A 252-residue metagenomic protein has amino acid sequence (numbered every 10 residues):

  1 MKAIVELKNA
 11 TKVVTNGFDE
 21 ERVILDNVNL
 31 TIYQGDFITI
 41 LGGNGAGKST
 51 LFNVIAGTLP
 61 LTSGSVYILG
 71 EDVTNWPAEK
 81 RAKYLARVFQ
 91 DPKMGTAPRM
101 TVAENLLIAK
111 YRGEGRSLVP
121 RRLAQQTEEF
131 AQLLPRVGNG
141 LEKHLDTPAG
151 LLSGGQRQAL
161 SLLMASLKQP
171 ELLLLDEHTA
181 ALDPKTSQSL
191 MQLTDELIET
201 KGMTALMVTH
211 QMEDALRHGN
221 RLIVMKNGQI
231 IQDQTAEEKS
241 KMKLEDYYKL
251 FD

Functional and structural regions predicted by a protein language model:
M1-I4, K12-N27, P77: A short, flexible loop at the N-terminus of ABC-type nucleotide-binding domains that lies
L41-G43: The feature captures the beta-strand-to-loop junction immediately N-terminal to the Walker
A56: Helix-to-loop junction immediately C-terminal to a conserved catalytic motif
G64-D72: Conserved ABC transporter NBD signature motif
D72-A86, M94, R116-S117, L123 (+1 more regions): ABC ATPase NBD coupling module
T209-H210: H-loop/switch region of ABC-family ATPase nucleotide-binding domains
Q229-D252: Conserved beta-strand-loop-alpha-helix hinge in the C-terminal portion of ABC ATPase nucleotide-binding domains
